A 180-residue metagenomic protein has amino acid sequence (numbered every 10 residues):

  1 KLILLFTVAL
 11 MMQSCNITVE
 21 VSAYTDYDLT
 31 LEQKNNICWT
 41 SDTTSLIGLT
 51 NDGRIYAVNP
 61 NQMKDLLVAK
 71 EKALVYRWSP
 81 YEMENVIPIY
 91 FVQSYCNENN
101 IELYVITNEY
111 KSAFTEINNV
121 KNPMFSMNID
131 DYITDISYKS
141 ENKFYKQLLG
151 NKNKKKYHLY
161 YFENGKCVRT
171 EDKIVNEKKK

Functional and structural regions predicted by a protein language model:
K1-L5: Sec-dependent signal peptide recognition, specifically the positively charged N-region followed immediately by
M11-S14: C-terminal motif of bacterial Sec signal peptides marking the signal peptidase cleavage site
N16-V19: Bacterial signal peptide processing site
Y24-T44: Post-signal peptide N-terminal segment of mature Sec-exported envelope proteins
I37-A73, W78: Post-signal-peptide N-terminal segment of Sec-exported extracytoplasmic proteins
M63-V92, Y104-I106: Short active-site neighborhood of thiol/selenol oxidoreductases, capturing the structured segment around
K111-K155: Thioredoxin-like thiol-disulfide oxidoreductase module
K154-E171: A short, hydrophobic beta-strand/beta-hairpin element that forms part of a small beta-sheet core
